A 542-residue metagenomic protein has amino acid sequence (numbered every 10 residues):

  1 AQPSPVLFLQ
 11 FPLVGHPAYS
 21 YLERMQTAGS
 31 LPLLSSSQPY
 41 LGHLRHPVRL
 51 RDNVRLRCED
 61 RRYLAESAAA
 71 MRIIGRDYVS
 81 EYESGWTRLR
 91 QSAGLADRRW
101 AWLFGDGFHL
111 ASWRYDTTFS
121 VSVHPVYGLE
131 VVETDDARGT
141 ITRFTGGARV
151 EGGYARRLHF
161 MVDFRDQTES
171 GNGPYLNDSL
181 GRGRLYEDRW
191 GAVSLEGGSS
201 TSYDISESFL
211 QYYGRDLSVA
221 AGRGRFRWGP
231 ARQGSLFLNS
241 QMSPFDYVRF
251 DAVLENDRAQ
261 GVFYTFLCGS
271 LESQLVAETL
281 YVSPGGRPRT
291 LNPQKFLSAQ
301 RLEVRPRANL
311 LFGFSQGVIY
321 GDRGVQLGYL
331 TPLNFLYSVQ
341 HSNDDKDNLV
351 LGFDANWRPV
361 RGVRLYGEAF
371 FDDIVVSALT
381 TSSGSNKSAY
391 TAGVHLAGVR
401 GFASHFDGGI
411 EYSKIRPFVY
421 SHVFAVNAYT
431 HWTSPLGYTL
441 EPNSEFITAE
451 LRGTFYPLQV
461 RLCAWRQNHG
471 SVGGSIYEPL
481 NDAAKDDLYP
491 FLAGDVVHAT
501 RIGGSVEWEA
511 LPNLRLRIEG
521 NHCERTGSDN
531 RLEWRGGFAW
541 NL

Functional and structural regions predicted by a protein language model:
V6-L9, H16, L31-S36, Y40-H43 (+4 more regions): Outer-membrane beta-barrel channel domains
F8-F11, L542: Aromatic-residue hotspot detector
V14-P17, L458: N-terminal amphipathic alpha-helix initiation
Y19-T27: Mature N-terminal segment immediately following signal peptide/propeptide cleavage in secreted/periplasmic
L22, E207, T448: Generic structural marker for isolated residues within well-ordered, non-membrane alpha-helices of soluble domains
Y203, L310-V318, R323-L542: Exposed, low-structure sequence patches enriched in small/polar residues
